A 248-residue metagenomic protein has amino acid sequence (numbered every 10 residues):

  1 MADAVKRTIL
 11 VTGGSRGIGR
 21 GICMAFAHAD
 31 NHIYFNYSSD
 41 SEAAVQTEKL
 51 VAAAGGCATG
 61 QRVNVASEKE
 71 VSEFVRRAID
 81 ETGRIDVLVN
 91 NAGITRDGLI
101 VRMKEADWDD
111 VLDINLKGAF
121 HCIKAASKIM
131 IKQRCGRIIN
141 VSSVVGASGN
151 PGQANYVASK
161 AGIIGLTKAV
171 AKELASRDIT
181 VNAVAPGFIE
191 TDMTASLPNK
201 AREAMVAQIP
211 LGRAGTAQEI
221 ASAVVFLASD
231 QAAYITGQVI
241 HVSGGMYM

Functional and structural regions predicted by a protein language model:
S15-G17: Conserved glycine-rich cofactor-binding loop
A29-Q46: Conserved glycine-rich Rossmann-like NAD(P)H-binding loop of the short-chain dehydrogenase/reductase
L99-I100, D107-L112, T194, M205: Substrate-binding pocket helix/loop in short-chain dehydrogenase/reductase
I123, S159, T167: Active-site helix of classical SDR
K128, K172-S176, A233: Alpha-helical segment proximal to the catalytic Tyr-Lys
S143: Residue(s) in the substrate-gating loop at a strand-loop-helix junction that position the organic substrate next
A183, V206-Q231, I235, V242-G244: C-terminal helical subdomain
